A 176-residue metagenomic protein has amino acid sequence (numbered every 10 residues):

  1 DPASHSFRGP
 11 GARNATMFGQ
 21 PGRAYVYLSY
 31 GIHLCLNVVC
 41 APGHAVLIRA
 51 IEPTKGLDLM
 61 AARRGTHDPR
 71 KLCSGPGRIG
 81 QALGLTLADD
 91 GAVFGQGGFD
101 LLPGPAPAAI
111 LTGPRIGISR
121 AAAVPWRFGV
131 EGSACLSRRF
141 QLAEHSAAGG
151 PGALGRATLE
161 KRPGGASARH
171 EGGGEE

Functional and structural regions predicted by a protein language model:
D1-R162, E175-E176: Conserved, well-structured core segments that form or line functional sites
R156-A157, A166-H170: Short, low-complexity intrinsically disordered segments enriched in A/P/G/S/L with frequent Arg, especially at protein
